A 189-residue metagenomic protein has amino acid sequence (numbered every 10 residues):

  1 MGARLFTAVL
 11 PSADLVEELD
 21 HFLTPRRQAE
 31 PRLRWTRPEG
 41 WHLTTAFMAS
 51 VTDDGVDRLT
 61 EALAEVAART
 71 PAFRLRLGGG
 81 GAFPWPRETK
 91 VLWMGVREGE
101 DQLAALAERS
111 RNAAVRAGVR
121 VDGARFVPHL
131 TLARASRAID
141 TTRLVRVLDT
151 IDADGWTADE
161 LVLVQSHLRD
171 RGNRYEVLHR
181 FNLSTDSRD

Functional and structural regions predicted by a protein language model:
M1-D189: Histidine-dependent nucleotide/RNA phosphoesterase domain, centered on the 2H-phosphoesterase fold with its duplicated
